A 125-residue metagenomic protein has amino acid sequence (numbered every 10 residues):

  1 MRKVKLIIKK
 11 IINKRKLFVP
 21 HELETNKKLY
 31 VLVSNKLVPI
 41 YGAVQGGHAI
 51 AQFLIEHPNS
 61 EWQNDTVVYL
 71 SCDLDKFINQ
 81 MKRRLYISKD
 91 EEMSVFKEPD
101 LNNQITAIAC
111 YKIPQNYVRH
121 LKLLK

Functional and structural regions predicted by a protein language model:
R2-K125: Positively charged, small/polar-rich N-terminal and surface patches that mediate targeting and assembly and bind
